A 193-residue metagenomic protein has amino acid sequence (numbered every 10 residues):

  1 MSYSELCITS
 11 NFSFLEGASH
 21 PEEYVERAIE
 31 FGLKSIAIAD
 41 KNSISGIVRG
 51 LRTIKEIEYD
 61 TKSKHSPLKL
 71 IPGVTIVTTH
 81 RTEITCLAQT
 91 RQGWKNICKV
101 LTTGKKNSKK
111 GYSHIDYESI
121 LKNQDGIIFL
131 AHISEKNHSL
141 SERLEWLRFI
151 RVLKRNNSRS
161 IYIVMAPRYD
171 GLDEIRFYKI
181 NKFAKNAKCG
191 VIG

Functional and structural regions predicted by a protein language model:
M1-G193: Phosphodiester-processing cores and adjacent nucleic acid-binding clamps
